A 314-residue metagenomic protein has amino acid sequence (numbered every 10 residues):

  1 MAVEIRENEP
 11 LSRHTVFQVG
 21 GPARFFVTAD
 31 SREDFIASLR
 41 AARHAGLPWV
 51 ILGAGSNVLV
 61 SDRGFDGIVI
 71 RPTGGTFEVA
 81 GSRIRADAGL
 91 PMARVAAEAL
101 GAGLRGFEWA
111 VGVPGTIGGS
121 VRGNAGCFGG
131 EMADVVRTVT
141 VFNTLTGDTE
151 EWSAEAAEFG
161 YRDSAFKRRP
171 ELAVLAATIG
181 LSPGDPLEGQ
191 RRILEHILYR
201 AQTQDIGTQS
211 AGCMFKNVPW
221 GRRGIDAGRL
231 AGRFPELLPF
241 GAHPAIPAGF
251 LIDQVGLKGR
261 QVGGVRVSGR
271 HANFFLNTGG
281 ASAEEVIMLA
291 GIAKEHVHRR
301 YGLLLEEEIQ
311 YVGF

Functional and structural regions predicted by a protein language model:
M1-F128: Anion-binding (especially nucleotide phosphate/pyrophosphate-binding) glycine-rich loop and adjoining beta-alpha core
R6-E7, R13-T15, V58, T149-M288 (+1 more regions): Phosphate/pyrophosphate- and phosphate-bearing ligand-binding catalytic cores of soluble enzymes
S38-A42, R192-H196, L289-A293: Short amphipathic alpha-helices in soluble, non-transmembrane regions that often serve as interface/regulatory elements
D62, A80-G81, N143-D148, P183: Short acidic-glycine loop/turn motifs at beta-strand connectors
T76-V79, V141, F215: A structural signal for short hydrophobic beta-strand segments in well-ordered beta-sheet cores
M92, A96, A110, P114 (+4 more regions): Hydrophobic, well-ordered secondary-structure segments
G119-G126, D134-T144, D148-A165: Active-site glycine-rich loop that binds ribose-phosphate moieties when present
